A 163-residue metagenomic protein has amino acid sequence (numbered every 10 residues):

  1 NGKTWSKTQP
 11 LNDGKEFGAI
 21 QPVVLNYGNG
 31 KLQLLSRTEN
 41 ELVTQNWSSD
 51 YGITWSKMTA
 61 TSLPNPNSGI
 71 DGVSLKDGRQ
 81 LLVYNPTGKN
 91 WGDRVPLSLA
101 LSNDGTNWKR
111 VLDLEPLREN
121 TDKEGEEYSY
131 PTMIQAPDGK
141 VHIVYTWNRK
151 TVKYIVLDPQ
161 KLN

Functional and structural regions predicted by a protein language model:
N1-N163: Asp-box/BNR beta-propeller blade signature and adjacent active/binding-site loops in extracellular glycan-interacting
